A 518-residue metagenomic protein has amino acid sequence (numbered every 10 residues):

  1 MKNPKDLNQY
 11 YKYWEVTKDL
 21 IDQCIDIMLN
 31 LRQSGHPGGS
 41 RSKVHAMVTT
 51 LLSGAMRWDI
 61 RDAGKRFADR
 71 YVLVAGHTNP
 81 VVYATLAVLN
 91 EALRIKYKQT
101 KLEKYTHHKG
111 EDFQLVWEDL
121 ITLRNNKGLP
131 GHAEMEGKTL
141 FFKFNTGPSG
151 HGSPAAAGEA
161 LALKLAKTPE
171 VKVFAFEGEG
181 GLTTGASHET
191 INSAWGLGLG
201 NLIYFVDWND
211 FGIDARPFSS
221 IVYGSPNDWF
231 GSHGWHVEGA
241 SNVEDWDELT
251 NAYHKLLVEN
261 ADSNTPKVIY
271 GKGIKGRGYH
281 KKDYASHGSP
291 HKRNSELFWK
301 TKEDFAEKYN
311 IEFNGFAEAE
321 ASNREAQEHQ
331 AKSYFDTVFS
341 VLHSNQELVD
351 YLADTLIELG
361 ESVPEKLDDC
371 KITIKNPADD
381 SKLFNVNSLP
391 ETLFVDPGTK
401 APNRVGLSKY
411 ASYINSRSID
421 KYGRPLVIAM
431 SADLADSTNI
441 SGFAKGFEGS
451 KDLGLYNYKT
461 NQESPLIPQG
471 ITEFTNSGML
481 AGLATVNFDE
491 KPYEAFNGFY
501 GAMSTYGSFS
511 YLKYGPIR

Functional and structural regions predicted by a protein language model:
M1-T49, G181, G185, I203-F205 (+3 more regions): Conserved acidic/glycine
D6, Y10, W14, I21-I25 (+6 more regions): Cofactor-binding active-site loop characterized by glycine-rich and histidine/acidic residues
V74-A75, F176-E177, Y204-D207, Y270-K272 (+1 more regions): Short beta-strand segments
L140-N145, G196-I221: A short, conserved beta-to-alpha structural element at the edge of catalytic cores that scaffolds binding
A160, K164-E170, E259-S263, S416-Y422 (+1 more regions): Glycine-rich phosphate/diphosphate-binding loops that line cofactor/substrate pockets in enzymes
V171, L199-L202, H233-G234, N497: Short glycine-/polar-rich loops that comprise or flank the Walker A/P-loop and associated switch/sensor motifs
A186-T190, Y204, N476-L480, G501-A502 (+1 more regions): Extended, hydrophobic alpha-helical segments in both membrane/secreted and soluble proteins
S450, Y456-Q462, F488-Y500, Y506-R518: Catalytic alpha/beta active-site cores
